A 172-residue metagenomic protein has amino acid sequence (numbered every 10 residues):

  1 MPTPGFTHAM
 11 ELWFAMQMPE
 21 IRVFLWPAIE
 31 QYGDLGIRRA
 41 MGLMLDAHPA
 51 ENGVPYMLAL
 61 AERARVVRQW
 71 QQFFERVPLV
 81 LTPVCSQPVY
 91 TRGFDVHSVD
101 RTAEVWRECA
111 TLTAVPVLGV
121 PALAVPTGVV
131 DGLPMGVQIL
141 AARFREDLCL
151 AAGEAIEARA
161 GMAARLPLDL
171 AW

Functional and structural regions predicted by a protein language model:
M1-W13, A50, G128: Gly/Ser-rich, acidic/histidine-flanked active-site/gating loops
A15-Q71, A124-P134: Short helix-loop capping/hinge segments that flank enzyme active sites or metal/cofactor-binding pockets
M16, L58, V89-C109: Short, surface-exposed loop/helix-turn segments at secondary-structure junctions that function as lids/hinges flanking
M57-A61, R68, P116-W172: Structural helix-boundary/capping segments
V77: An anion/phosphate-binding loop that grips the pyrophosphate of nucleotide cofactors and donors
C85: Short glycine-/small-residue-rich Rossmann-like dinucleotide-binding loops
